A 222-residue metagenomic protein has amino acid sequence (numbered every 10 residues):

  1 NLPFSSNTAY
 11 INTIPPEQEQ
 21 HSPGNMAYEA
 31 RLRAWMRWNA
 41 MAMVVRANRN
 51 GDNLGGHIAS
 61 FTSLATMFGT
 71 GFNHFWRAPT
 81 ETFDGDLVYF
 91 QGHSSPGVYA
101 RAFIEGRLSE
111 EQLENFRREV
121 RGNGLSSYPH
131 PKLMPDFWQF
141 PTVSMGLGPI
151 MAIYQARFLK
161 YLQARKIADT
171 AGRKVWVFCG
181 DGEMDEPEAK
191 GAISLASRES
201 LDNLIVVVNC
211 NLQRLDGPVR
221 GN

Functional and structural regions predicted by a protein language model:
N1-Q18, F83, Q91: Terminal amphipathic helices with adjacent charged low-complexity linkers/tails
T8-I11, E29, N209: Intrinsically disordered, low-complexity regions
G24, Y28-M36, A40-N50, S60-E199: Cofactor-binding active-site loop characterized by glycine-rich and histidine/acidic residues
L54-G55: Flexible, glycine/charged-enriched surface loops at secondary-structure junctions
V88-Q91, N203-N211: Short internal beta-strands
C210-N222: Long, well-ordered, tryptophan-enriched scaffold segments
